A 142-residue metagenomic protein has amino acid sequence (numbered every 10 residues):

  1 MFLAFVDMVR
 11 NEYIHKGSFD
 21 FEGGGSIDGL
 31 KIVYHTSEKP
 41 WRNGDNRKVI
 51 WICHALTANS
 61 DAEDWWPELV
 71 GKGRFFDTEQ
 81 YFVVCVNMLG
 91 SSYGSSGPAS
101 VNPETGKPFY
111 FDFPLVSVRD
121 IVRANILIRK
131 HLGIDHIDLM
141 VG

Functional and structural regions predicted by a protein language model:
F2-V49: Catalytic-loop region of hydrolases
R10-I14, N59-W65, F109-Y110: Short, compositionally biased strand/turn segments that nucleate or flank brief secondary-structure elements
F21-G24, V70-R74, L127-I128: Catalytic micro-motifs at enzyme active sites that drive phosphoryl/nucleotidyl and oxygen chemistry
G23-S26, P114, V118: Aromatic-acidic/polar surface patches that form glycan- and anion
H35-N102: N-terminal cap/lid subdomain of alpha/beta-hydrolase-fold enzymes
T105-P114: Short glycine/proline- and acidic residue-enriched helix-loop micro-motifs that form flexible lids or anion-recognition
P108, R119-I137: Conserved acidic catalytic loop of the alpha/beta-hydrolase fold
L139-V141: Conserved alpha/beta-hydrolase fold motif
